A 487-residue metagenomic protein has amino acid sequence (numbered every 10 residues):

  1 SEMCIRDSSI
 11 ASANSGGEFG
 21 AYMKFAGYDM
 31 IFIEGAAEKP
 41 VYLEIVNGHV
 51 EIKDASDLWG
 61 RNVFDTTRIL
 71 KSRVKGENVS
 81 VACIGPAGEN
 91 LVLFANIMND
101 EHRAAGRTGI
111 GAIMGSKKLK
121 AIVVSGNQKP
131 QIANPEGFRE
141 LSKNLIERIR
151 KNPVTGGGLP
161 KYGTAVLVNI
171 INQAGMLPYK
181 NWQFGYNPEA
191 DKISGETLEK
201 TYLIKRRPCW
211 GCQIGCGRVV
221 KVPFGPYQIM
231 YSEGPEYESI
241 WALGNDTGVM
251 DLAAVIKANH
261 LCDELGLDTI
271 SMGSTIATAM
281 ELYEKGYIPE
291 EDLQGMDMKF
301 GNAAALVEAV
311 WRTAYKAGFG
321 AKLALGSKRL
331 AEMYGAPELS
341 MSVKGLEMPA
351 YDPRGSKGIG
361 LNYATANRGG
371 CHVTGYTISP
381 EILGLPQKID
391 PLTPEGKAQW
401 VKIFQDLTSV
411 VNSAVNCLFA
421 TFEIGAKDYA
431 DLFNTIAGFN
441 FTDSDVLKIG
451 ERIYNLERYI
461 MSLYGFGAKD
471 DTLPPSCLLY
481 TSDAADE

Functional and structural regions predicted by a protein language model:
S1, R6, H49-E51, S232-A242: Gly-rich Lys/Arg/Thr-decorated short loops/hinges at beta-loop-alpha junctions or inter-strand turns that position
S1, R6-I33, K53-E77: Glycine-rich, N-terminal phosphate-binding loop and its surrounding beta-alpha-beta segment
E2-D7, Y480-E487: Conserved small/polar residues in nucleotide/adenosyl-binding loops
G16-N47, S116-P130, D268-I270, T275: Glycine-rich phosphate/pyrophosphate-binding loops and their adjacent beta-strand/loop elements at enzyme active sites
L43-D57: Long, charge-dense
K71, N78-V81, P86-T108, M114-A485: Extended C-terminal regions of large enzymes
